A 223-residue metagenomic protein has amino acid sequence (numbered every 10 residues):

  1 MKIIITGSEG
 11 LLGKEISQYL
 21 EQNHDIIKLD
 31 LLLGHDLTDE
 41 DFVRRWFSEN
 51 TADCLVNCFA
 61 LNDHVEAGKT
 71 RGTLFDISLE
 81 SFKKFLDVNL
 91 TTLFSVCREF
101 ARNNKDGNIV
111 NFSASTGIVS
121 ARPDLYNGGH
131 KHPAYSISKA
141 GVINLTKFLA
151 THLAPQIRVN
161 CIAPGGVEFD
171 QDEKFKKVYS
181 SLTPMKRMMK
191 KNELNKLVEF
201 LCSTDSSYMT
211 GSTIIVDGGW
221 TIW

Functional and structural regions predicted by a protein language model:
T6-Q18: N-terminal Rossmann NAD(P)H-binding glycine-rich loop of SDR-like oxidoreductase domains
C58-K69, G219: Conserved NAD(P)H cofactor-binding loop of Rossmann-fold oxidoreductase domains
E66-K83, P123, Y179: Substrate-binding pocket helix/loop in short-chain dehydrogenase/reductase
F75-S95, V110, Y135-I137, V142 (+1 more regions): Catalytic Tyr-X3-Lys loop
V110-A154: Catalytic loop of short-chain dehydrogenase/reductase
N127, E199, T210-W223: Short C-terminal tail/terminal secondary-structure segment of NAD(P)H-dependent dehydrogenase/reductase domains
A154-R158, M209-G211: Short, small/polar-rich loop/turn modules that mediate ligand/substrate recognition or access, typified
T183-L194, D205: A conserved structural motif in NAD(P)-dependent oxidoreductases
